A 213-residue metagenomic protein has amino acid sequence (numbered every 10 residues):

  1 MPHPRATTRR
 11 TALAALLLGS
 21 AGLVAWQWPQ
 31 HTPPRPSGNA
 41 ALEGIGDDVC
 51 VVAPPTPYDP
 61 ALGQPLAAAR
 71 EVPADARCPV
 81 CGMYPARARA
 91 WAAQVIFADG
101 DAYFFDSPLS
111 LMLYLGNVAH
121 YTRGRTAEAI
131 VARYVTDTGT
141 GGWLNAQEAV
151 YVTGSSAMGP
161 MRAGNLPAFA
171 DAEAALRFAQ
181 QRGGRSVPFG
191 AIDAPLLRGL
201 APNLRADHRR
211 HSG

Functional and structural regions predicted by a protein language model:
P2-G19: N-terminal secretory signal peptides and thylakoid transit peptides that target proteins across membranes
A6, R10, V24-L66, S212-G213: C-terminal segment of N-terminal export signals and the immediately downstream linker at the start of the mature
P65-A74: Short, flexible, mixed-charge glycine/proline-rich loop motifs that serve as phosphate/nucleic-acid-contacting
C78: Short cysteine-rich clusters marking metal-coordination/redox-active sites
G82: Cys/His-coordinated zinc-binding microdomains
R87-A90: Short, non-ligating residues that shape and space the ligands of small metal-coordination modules and catalytic
Q94-L144, Y151: Mid-length scaffold segments of soluble, non-membrane domains
T126-F178, G184-F189: Thiol/selenol-based redox catalytic cores and closely related redox-interacting motifs
